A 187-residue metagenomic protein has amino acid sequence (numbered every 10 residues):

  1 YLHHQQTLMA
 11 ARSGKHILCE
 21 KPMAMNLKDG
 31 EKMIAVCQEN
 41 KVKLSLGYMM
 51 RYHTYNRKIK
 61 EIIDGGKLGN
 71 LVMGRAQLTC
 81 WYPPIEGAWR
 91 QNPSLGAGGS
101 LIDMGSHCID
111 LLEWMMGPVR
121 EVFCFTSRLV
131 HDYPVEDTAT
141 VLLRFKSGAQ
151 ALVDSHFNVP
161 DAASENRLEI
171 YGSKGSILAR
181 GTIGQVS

Functional and structural regions predicted by a protein language model:
Y1-V36: Beta-loop-alpha module in the N-terminal Rossmann-like domain of NAD(P)-dependent dehydrogenases, especially those
A11-R12, Q38-E39, D64-K67: Residue-level signal for alpha-helix termini/capping positions
S13-K15, N40-K43, A149-Q150: A short helix->loop->beta-strand "cap" motif at the edges of active sites that frequently abuts
C19, L44-L46, V153, A179: Hydrophobic residues in well-ordered beta-strands that form the structural core
K21, G66, G148: Conserved G/P- and acidic residue-centered "switch" motifs that form tight phosphate/ATP-binding loops in soluble
K32-M49, G69-G74: Rossmann-fold dehydrogenase core element
M50-Y133, T140: Predominantly a Rossmann-like dinucleotide-binding segment in NAD(P)-dependent oxidoreductases
D110-Q185: Contiguous beta-strand/loop segments that form the cofactor/metal-binding neighborhood of enzyme cores
